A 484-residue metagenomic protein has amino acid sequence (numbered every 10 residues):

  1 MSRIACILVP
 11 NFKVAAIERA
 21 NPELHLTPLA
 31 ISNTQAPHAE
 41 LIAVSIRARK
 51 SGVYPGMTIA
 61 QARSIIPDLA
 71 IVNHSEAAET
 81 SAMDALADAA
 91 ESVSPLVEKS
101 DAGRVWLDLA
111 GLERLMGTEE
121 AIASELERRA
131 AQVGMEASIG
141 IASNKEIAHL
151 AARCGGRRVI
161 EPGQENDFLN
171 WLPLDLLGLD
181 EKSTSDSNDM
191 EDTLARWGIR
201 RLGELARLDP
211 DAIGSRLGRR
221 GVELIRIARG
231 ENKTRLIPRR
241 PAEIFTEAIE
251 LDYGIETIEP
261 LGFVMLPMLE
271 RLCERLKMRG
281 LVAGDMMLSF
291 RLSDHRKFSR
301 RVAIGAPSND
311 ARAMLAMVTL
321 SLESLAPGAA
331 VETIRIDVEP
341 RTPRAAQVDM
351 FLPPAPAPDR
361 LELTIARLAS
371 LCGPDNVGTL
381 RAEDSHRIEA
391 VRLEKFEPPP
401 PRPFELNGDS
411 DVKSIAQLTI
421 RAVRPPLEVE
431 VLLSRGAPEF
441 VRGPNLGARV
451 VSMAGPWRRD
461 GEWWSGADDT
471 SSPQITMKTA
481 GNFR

Functional and structural regions predicted by a protein language model:
M1-W106, G111-E113, E120-R128, A137-I141 (+1 more regions): Residues that scaffold, gate, or flank divalent-cation-dependent active/transport sites
I4-C6, D68-L69, E191, A195-T333 (+1 more regions): DNA-contacting surface of Y-family translesion DNA polymerases
S51, E165-R207: Amphipathic, charged-and-aliphatic alpha-helical interface segments that function as noncatalytic docking
A62, G103, I139, L205 (+6 more regions): A residue-level signal for conserved active-site and pocket-lining positions in enzyme catalytic cores
D88, A121-R158, G221-I227, V377: Structured, non-catalytic alpha/beta "coupling" segments that mediate domain-domain communication and provide generic
A102-L107, K145-A148, D189, L208 (+1 more regions): Short, conserved phosphate-binding/catalytic loop or strand-edge motifs used in phosphoryl-/nucleotidyl-transfer
L176, D409-F483: C-terminal accessory/binding modules appended to enzymatic or scaffolding proteins
A329-R402, V450, G455, G461: Acidic, metal-coordinating catalytic segment for phosphate/diphosphate chemistry, firing primarily on the Nudix
